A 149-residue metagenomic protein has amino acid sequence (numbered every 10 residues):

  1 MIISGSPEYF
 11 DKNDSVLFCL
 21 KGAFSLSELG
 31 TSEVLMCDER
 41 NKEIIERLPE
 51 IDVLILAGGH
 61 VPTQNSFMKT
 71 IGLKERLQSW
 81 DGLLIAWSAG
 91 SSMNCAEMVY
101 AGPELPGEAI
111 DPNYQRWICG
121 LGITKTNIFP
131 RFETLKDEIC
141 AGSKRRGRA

Functional and structural regions predicted by a protein language model:
M1-V53: N-terminal beta1-alpha1 cap of cysteine-dependent amidohydrolase-like domains
I3-S4, L56-A57, F129: Short beta-strand segments
S6, G59-V61, A89-G90: Short glycine-rich anion-binding loops that position phosphate/pyrophosphate groups of nucleotides and phosphorylated
P7-Y9, P62, L135: Short acidic, S/G/P-rich loop/turn micro-motifs used as interaction or catalytic elements
K12-V16, M68-K69, I139-C140: Residues at alpha-helix caps and immediate loop-helix transition turns in enzyme cores, especially N- and C-cap
V34-L84: Flexible gly/pro-rich beta->alpha loop and the following alpha-helix that scaffold active-site loops
S66-F67, G72-D137: Class I SAM-dependent methyltransferase SAM-binding "motif I" and its flanking Rossmann-like core
T134-A149: Long, Lys/Arg- and hydrophobic-enriched amphipathic alpha-helices
